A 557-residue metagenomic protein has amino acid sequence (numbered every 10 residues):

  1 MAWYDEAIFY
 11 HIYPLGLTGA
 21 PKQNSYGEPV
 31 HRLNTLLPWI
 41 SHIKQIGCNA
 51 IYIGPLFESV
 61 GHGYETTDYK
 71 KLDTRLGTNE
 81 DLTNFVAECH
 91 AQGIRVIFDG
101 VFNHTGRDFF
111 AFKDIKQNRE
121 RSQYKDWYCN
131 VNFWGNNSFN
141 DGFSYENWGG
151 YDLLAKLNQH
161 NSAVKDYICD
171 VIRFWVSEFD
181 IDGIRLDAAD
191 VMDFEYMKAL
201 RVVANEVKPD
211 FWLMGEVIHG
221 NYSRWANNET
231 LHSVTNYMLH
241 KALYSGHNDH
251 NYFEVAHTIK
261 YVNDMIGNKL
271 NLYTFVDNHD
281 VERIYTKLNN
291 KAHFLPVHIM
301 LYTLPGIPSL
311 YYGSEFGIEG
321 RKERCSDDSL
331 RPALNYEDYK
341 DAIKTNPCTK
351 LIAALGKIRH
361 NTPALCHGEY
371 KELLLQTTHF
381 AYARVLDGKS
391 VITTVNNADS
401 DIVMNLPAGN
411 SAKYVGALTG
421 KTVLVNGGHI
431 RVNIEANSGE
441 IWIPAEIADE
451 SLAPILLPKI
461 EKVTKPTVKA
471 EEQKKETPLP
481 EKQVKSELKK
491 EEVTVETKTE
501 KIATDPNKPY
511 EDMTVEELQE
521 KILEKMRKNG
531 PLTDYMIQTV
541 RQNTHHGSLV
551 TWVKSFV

Functional and structural regions predicted by a protein language model:
M1-Y52, E58, E88, F316-T499: Carbohydrate-interacting/catalytic domains
A2-F9, Y13-N49, L56-E178, L200-E206 (+1 more regions): Substrate-binding/active-site clefts of carbohydrate-active enzymes
A7-H11, A50, R95-I97, G183-R185 (+3 more regions): Structural preference for beta-strand elements that scaffold enzyme active sites
I12, I43, I53, Y69 (+10 more regions): Conserved, mostly hydrophobic/aromatic
V86, K116, S177, D187-N268 (+7 more regions): Active-site-proximal helices and loops of the catalytic beta/alpha 8
I168-M192, N278: Active-site groove signature of glycoside hydrolases
K269-N289: Active-site clefts of carbohydrate-active enzymes
D505-V557: Basic helix-extension-helix modules of the SAP/HeH family
